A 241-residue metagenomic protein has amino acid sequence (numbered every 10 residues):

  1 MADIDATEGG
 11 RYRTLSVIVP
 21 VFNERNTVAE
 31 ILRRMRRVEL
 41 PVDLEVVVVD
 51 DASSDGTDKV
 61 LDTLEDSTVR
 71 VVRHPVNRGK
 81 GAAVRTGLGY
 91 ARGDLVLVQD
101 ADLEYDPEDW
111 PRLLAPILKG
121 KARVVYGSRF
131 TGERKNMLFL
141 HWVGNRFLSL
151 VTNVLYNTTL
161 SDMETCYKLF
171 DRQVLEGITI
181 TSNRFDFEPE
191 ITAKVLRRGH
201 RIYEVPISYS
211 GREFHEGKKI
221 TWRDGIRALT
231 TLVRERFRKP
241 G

Functional and structural regions predicted by a protein language model:
M1-T14, L155-T158, I180-G241: Hydrophobic helical membrane-anchoring modules
E24-V38: Short, well-formed alpha-helical segments that are part of the catalytic scaffolds of diverse glycosyltransferases
N26-E30, D55-T63: Acidic helix N-cap motif at the loop->helix transition within catalytic regions of sugar-transfer enzymes
L32, R36, D43-S53, V72-H74: Short beta-strand/loop segment that forms part of the nucleotide-sugar
L44-E45, D58-Y90: Conserved donor nucleotide-binding strand/loop of the catalytic core
D50-K59, L103: A conserved acidic beta->alpha catalytic loop
H74-Y90, L95, P107-F185, G211-T231: Acceptor/aglycone-binding surface of glycosyltransferases and processive sugar-polymer synthases
